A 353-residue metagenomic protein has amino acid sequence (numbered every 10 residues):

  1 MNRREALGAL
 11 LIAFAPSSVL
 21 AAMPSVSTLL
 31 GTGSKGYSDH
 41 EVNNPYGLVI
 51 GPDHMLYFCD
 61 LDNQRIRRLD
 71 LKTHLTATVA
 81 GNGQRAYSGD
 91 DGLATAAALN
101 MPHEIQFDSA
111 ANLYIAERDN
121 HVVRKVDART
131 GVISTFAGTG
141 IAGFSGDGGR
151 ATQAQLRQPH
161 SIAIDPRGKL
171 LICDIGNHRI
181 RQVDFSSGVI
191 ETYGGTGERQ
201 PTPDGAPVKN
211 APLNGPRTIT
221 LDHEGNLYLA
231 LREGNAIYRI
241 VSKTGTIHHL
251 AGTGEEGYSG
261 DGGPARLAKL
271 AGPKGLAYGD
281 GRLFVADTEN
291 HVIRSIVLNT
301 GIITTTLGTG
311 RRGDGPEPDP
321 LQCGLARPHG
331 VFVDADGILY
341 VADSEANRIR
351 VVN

Functional and structural regions predicted by a protein language model:
M1, S17-V26: C-terminal segment of N-terminal export signals and the immediately downstream linker at the start of the mature
M1-F14: N-terminal secretory signal peptides and thylakoid transit peptides that target proteins across membranes
M23-Y46, H74-M101, T130-Q158, S187-G215 (+2 more regions): Gly/Pro-rich loop segments of beta-rich domains
I50-D53, F107-A110, I164-R167, L221-E224 (+2 more regions): Residue-level detector of Asp-centered blade-edge/turn motifs that repeat once per structural unit in beta-propeller
M55-Y57, N112-Y114, K169-L171, N226-Y228 (+2 more regions): Conserved beta-propeller blade signature
L61, R118, I175, R232 (+2 more regions): Short loop/turn segments immediately following the C-termini of beta-strands
Q64-R68, L75, H121-K125, V132 (+4 more regions): A short loop-to-beta-strand structural motif that recurs across blades of beta-propeller domains
H329-N353: Blade-level signature of beta-propeller repeat domains, shared across WD40, Kelch, NHL, RCC1 and BNR/Asp-box propellers
